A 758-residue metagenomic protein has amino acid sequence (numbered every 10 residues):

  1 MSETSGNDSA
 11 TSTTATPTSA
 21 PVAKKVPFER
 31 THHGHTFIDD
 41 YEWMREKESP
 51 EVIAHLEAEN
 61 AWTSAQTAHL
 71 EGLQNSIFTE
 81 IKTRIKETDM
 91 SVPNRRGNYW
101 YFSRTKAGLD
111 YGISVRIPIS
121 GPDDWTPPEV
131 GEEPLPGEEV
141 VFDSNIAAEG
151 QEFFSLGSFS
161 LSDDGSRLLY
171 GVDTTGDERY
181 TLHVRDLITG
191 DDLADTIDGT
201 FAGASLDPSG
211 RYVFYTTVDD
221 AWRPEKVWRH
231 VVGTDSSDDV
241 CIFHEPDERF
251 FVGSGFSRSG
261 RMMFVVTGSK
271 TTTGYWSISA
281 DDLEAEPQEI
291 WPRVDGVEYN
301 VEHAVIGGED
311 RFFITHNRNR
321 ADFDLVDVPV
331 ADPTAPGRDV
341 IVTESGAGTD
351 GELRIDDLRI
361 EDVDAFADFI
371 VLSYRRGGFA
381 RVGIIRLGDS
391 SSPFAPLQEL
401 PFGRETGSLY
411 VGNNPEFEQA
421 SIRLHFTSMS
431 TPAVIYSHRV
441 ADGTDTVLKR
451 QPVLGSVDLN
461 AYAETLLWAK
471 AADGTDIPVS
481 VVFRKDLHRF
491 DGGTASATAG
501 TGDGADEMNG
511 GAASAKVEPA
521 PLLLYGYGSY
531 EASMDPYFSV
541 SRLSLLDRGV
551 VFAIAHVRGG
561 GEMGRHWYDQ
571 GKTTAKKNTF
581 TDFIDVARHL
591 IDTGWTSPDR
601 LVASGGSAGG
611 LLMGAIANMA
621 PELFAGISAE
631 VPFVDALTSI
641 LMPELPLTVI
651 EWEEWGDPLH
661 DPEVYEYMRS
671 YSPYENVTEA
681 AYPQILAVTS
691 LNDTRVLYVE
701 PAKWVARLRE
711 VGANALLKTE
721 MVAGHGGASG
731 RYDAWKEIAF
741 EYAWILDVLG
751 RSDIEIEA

Functional and structural regions predicted by a protein language model:
M1-S421, H425-A433, S437-D442, G493-T498 (+5 more regions): Beta-propeller folds
L135, F159-S162, G176-R179, D207 (+22 more regions): Conserved structured core elements
V141-F159, G171-D177, D191-L193, H438-T444 (+6 more regions): Cap/lid segment of the alpha/beta-hydrolase catalytic domain
L156, T196-A202, V218, W222 (+9 more regions): Alpha-helix capping and helix-loop boundary segments enriched in small/acidic/polar residues
G171, R185, T216, H230 (+23 more regions): Generic beta-strand/beta-sheet core signal
F251, G260, T272-Y275, G296-E298 (+21 more regions): Active-site lining segments that contact anionic ligands and/or coordinate catalytic metals
D281-L283, A321, P329-P333, E344-S345 (+15 more regions): Active/binding-pocket-proximal capping segment
G493, G511, I554-A758: Active-site-proximal cap/loop segments of hydrolase catalytic domains
